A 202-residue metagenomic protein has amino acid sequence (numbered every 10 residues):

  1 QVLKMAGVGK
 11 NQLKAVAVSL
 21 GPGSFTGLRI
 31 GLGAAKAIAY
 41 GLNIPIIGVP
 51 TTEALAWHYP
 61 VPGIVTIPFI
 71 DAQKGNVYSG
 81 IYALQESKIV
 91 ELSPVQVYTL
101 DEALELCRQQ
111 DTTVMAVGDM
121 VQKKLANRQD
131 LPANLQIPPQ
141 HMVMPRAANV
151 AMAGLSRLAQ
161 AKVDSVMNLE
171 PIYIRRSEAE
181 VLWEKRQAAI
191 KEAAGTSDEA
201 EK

Functional and structural regions predicted by a protein language model:
Q1-L20, K202: N-terminal beta-alpha supersecondary unit
Q1-V8, A39, L104-R108: A short, N-terminal amphipathic alpha-helix
V2-A6, G41, Y59, A147-L158: Stable alpha-helical structural segments in soluble proteins, enriched in small hydrophobic residues
A6-Q12, A39-V49, K162: Phosphate-handling active-site elements
A17-I46, T51: DPxDG-like acidic metal-binding loop motif
P45-P145, Y173, E199-E201: Surface "functional belts" at beta-alpha junctions
P138-K202: Acyltransferase
